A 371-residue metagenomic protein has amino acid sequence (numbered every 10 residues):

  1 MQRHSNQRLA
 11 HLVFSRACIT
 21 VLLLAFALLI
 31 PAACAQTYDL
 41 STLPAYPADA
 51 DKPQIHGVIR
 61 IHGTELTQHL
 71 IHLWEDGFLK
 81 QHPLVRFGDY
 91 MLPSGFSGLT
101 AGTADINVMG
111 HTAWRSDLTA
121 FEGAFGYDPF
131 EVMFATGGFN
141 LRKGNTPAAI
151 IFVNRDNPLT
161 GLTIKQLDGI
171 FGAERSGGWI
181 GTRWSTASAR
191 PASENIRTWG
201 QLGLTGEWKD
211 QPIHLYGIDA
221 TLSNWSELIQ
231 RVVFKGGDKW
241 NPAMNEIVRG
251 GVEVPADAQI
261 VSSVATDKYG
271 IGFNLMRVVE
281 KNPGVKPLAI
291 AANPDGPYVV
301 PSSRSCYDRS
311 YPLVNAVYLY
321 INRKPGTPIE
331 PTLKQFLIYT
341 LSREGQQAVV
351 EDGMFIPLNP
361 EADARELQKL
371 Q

Functional and structural regions predicted by a protein language model:
M1-F14: N-terminal secretory signal peptides that target proteins for export/translocation
L9, L22-L23, A33, G88: Intrinsically disordered, low-complexity repeat segments enriched in small/polar residues
S15-R16, T327: Hydrophobic alpha-helical segments, principally membrane-spanning helices and signal/leader peptides
R16-P31: Bacterial N-terminal signal peptides
A35-Q371: Flexible loop/hinge segments at secondary-structure junctions
